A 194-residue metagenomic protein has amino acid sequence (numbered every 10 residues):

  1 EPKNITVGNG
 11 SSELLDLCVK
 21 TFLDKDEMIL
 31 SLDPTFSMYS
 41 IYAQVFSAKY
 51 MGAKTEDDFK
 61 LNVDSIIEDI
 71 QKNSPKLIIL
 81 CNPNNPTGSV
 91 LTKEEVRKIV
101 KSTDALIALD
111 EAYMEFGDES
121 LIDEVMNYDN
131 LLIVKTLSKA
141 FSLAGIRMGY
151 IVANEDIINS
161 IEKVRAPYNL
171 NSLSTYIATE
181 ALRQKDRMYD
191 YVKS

Functional and structural regions predicted by a protein language model:
P2-D26, G149: Conserved beta-loop-alpha segment that forms the PLP phosphate-binding cup at the N-terminus of a helix
K3, T21-L80: PLP-dependent aminotransferase-like
I5, A105, N130-L131: Short, conserved active-site loop motifs that form the nucleotide-linked donor/cofactor pocket
S11-S12, F36, N82-P86, K139: Short glycine-rich anion-binding loops that position phosphate/pyrophosphate groups of nucleotides and phosphorylated
D57-E111, E115: Active-site phosphate-binding strand-loop segment of PLP-dependent enzymes
E94-S102, D123-N127, S160: Catalytic-core regions built around general acid/base machinery
N130-S194: PLP-dependent aminotransferase class I/II
